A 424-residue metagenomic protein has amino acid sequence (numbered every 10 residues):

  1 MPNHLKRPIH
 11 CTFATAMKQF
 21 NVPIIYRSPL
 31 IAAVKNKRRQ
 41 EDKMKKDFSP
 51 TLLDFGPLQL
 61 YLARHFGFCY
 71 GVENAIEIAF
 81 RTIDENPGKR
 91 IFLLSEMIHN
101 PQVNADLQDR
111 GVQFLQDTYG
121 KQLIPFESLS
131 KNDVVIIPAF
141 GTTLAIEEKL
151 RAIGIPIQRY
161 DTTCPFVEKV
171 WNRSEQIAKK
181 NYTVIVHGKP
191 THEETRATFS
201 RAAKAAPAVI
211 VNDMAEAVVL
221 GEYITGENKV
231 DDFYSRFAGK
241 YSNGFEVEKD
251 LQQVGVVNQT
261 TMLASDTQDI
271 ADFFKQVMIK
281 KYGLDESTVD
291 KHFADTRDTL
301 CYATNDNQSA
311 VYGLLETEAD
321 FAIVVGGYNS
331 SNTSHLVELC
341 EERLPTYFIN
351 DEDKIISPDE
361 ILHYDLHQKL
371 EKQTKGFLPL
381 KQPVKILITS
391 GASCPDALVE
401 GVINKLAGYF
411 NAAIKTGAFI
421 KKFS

Functional and structural regions predicted by a protein language model:
L5-S424: The feature marks the mature, well-folded catalytic cores of soluble enzymes
